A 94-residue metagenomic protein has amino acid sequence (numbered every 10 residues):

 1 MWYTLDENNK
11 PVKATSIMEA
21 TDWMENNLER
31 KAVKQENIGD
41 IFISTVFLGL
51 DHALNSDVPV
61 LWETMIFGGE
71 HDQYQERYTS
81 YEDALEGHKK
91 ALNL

Functional and structural regions predicted by a protein language model:
M1-I41: Negatively charged, low-complexity tracts enriched in Asp/Glu with abundant Ser/Thr
W2, D72-Q75, L85: Replace the tail clause
E7, G69, E82: Short, ordered coil/turn segments that flank beta-strands lining enzyme active or ligand-binding pockets
K13-I17, S44-V46, Y74-S80: Short amphipathic beta-strand/extended segments with alternating polar/hydrophobic composition
T45-Y74, K90-A91: Short aromatic-glycine-(Arg/Gly/Cys) micro-motifs in beta-strand/loop hairpins
Y78-L94: A short, charged, amphipathic alpha-helix used as a generic interaction element across diverse proteins
